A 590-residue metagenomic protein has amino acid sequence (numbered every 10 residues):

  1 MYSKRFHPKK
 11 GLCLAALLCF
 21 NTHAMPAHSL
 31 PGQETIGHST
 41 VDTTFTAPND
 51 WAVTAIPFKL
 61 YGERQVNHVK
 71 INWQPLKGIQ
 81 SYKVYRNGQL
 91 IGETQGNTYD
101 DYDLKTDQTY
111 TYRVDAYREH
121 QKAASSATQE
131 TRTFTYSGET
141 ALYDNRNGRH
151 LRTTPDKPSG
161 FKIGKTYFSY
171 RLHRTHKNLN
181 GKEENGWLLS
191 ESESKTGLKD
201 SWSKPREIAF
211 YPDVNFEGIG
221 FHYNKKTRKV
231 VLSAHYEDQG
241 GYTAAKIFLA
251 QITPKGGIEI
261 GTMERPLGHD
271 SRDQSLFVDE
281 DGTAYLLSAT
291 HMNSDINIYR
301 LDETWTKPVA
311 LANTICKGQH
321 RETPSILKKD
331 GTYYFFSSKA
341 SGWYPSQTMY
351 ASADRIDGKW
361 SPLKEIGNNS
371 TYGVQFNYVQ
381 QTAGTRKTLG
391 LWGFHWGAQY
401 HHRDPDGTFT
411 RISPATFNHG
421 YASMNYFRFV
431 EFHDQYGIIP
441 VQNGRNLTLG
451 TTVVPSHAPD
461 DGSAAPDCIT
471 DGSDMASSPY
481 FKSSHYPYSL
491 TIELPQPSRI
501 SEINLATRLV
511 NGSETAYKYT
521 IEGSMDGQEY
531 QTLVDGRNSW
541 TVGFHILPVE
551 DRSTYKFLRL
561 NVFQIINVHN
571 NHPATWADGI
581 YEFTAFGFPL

Functional and structural regions predicted by a protein language model:
G32-K77, T106, K122-F134: Pro/Thr/Ser/Gly-rich low-complexity, intrinsically disordered linker/stalk tracts
I36-G37, T43-A47, H433-P495, R508-E514 (+2 more regions): Disordered, acidic Ser/Thr/Pro-rich linker "stalks" and the adjacent N-terminal cap of the next globular domain
I36-V53, Q129-G218, H222-R321, K328-Y333 (+3 more regions): Beta-rich carbohydrate-recognition and catalytic domains
Q74-N87, A516: Solvent-exposed loop/turn segments flanking beta-strands in beta-repeat/beta-sandwich domains
L90-G96, G536-S539: Short beta-strand segments within Ig-like beta-sandwich modules, predominantly Fibronectin type-III
G96-D100, S346, G543-H545: Short S/T/G- and acidic-enriched coil/turn segments that sit immediately N-terminal to beta-strands in beta-sandwich
D101-H120: Beta-strand-rich modules
D474-T532, T541-L590: Aromatic, loop-rich ligand-recognition surfaces of beta-strand-rich domains
